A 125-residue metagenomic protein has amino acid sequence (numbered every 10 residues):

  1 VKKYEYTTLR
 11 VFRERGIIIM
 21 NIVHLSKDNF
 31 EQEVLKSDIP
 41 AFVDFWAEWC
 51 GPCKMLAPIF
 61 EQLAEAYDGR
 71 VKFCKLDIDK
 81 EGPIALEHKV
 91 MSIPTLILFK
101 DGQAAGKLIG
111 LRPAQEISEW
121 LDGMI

Functional and structural regions predicted by a protein language model:
V1-I19: Short, Lys/Arg-enriched N-terminal segments with co-localized hydrophobic residues within the first ~10-30 amino acids
V23-A41: A short beta-strand-turn-helix
D38-I39, F45-W49, S92: Short pre-active-site segment immediately N-terminal to redox-active cysteine/selenocysteine motifs in thiol-based
D38-P40, A57-L76: Conserved helix-turn-beta segment immediately C-terminal to the redox Cys motif in thioredoxin-like folds
F42, F60, P94-K107: A short, hydrophobic beta-strand/beta-hairpin element that forms part of a small beta-sheet core
F45-I59: Conserved redox-active cysteine motifs that mediate thiol-disulfide chemistry, especially di-cysteine Cys-X(1-2)-Cys
I78-A85: Structural microenvironment flanking redox-active thiols in thiol-disulfide oxidoreductases
K100-I125: Non-catalytic, surface beta->alpha helical segment in thiol-disulfide oxidoreductase systems
